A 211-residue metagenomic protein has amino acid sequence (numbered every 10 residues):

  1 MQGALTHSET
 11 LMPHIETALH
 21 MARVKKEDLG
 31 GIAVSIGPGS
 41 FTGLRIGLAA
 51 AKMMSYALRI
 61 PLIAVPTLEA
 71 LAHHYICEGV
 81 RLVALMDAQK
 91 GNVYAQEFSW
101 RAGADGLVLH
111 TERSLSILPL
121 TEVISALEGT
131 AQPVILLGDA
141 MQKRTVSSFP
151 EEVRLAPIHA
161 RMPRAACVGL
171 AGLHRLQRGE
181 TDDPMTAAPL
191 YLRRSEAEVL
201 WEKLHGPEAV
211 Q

Functional and structural regions predicted by a protein language model:
M1-I36: N-terminal beta-alpha supersecondary unit
Q2-T10, F41, R45, A49 (+2 more regions): Residues at secondary-structure transition points
T6, P61-P163, E208: Surface "functional belts" at beta-alpha junctions
A18-A22, A57, Y75, A165-L176: Stable alpha-helical structural segments in soluble proteins, enriched in small hydrophobic residues
M21-E27, S55-V65: Phosphate-handling active-site elements
A33-L62: DPxDG-like acidic metal-binding loop motif
R154-Q211: Acyltransferase
